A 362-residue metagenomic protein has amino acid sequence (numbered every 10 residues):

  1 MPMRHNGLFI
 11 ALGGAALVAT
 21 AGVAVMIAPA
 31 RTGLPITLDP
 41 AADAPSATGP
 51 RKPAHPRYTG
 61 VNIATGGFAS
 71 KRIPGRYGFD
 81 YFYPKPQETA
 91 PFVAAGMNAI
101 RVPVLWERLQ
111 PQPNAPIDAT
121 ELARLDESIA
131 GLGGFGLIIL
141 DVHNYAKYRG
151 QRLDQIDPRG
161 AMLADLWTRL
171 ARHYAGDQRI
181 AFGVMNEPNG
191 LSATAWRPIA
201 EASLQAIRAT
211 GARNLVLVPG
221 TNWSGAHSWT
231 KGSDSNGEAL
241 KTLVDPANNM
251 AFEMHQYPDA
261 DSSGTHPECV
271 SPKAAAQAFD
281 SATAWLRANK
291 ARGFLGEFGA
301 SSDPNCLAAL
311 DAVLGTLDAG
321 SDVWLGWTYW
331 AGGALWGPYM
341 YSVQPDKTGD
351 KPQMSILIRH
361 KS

Functional and structural regions predicted by a protein language model:
P2-A15: N-terminal Sec-pathway targeting helices
L17-A28: Hydrophobic alpha-helical membrane-insertion segments, chiefly the h-region of N-terminal signal peptides
A28-R31, V93, D311: A structural feature recognizing the 12-helix transmembrane core of secondary solute carriers
A30-S46: Ser/Thr/Pro/Gly-rich low-complexity linker/stalk segments immediately outside membranes or between
D39, G49-S228, G232, G237-A239 (+1 more regions): Active-site mouth of glycoside hydrolases
G67, P258, G333: Short loop/turn segments at secondary-structure transitions that flank enzyme active sites
Y77, Y81-F82, A164-T168, R172 (+3 more regions): Extracellular glycoside hydrolase catalytic/binding regions
F298, W330-A334: Acidic carboxylate-rich catalytic motifs and surrounding loops in phosphoryl-/glycosyl-chemistry enzymes
